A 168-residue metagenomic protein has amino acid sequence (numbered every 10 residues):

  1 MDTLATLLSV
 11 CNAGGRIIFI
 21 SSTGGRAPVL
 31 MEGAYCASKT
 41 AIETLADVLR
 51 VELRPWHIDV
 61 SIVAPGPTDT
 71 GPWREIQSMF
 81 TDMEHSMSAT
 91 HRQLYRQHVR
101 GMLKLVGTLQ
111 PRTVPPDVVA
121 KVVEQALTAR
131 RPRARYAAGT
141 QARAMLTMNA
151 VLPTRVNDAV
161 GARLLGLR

Functional and structural regions predicted by a protein language model:
M1-G15, R50-V51: Amphipathic alpha-helical dimer-interface segment in Rossmann-like NAD(P)H-dependent oxidoreductases
L4, S38-A41: Active-site helix of classical SDR
V10, G25-A27: Conserved catalytic-site region of short-chain dehydrogenase/reductase
S22: Residue(s) in the substrate-gating loop at a strand-loop-helix junction that position the organic substrate next
A27, V48-I58: Active-site-adjacent segment of SDR/Rossmann-fold oxidoreductases
A27-G33: Active-site loop immediately N-terminal to the catalytic Tyr-X3-Lys motif of short-chain dehydrogenase/reductase
P55-L109: C-terminal beta-strand-loop-alpha-helix "lid" module of Rossmann-like NAD(P)-dependent dehydrogenases
V60, M102-A150: Core catalytic loop region at the nicotinamide-binding pocket of NAD(P)H-dependent oxidoreductases
